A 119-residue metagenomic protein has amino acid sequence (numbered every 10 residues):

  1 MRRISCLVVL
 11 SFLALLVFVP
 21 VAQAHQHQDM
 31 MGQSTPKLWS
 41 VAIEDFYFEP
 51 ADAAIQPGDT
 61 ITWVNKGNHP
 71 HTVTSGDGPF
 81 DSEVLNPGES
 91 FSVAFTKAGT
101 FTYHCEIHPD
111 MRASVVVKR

Functional and structural regions predicted by a protein language model:
R2-V8, F12, V17-R119: Extracytoplasmic copper-binding redox domains, predominantly the cupredoxin/blue-copper superfamily
